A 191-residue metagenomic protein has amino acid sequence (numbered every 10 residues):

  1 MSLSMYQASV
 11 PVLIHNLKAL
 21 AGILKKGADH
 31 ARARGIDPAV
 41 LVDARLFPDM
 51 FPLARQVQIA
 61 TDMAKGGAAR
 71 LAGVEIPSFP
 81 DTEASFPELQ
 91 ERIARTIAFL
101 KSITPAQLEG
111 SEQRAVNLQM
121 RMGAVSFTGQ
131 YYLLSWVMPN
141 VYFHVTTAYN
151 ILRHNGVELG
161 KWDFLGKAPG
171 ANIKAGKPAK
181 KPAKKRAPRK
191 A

Functional and structural regions predicted by a protein language model:
S2-H15, D37-A60, P80-L89, R121-N140 (+1 more regions): Alpha-helical scaffold segments that form or flank carboxylate-/histidine-based iron centers
L17, A21-A28, K65-A68, A94-K101 (+2 more regions): Structural signal for well-ordered, non-membrane alpha-helices
I23-F51, G67-D81: Helix-loop segments that flank and shape redox-cofactor active sites
D49-I76, T96-T104: Conserved alpha-helical segments that form or flank metal/cofactor-binding pockets of metalloenzymes
L71-P77, K101-R121, V125, G129 (+1 more regions): A structural boundary/capping signal
E88-R95, T104-Q107: Mid-length scaffold segments of soluble, non-membrane domains
Q130, L134-K174: C-terminal or internal capping secondary-structure element at the end of a domain, subdomain, or sheet
I173-A191: Intrinsically disordered, polybasic Lys/Arg-rich low-complexity tracts
